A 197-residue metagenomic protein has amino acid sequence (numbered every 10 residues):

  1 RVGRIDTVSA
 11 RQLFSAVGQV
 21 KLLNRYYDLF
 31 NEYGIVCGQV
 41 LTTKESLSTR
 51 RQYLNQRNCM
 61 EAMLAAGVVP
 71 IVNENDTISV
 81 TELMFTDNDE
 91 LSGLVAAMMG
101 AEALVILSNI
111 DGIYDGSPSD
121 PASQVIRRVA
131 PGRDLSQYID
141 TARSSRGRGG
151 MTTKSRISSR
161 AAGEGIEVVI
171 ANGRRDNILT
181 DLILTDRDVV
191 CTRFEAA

Functional and structural regions predicted by a protein language model:
R1-A197: C-terminal catalytic "cap/lid" subdomain
